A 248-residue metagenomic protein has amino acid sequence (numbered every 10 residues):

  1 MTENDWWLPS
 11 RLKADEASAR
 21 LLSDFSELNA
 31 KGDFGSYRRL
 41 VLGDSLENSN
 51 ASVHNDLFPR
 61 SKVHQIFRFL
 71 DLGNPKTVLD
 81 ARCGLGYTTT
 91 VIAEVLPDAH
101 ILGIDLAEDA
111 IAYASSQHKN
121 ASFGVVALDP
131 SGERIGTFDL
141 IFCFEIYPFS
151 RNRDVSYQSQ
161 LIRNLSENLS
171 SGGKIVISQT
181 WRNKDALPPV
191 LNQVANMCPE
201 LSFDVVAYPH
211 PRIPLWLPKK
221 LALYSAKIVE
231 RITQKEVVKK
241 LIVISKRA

Functional and structural regions predicted by a protein language model:
R38-S61: Class I SAM-dependent methyltransferase Rossmann-like catalytic core, especially the SAM/SAH-binding loop
L57-N74: Conserved alpha-helix/loop element of class I SAM-dependent methyltransferases that forms part of the SAM/SAH-binding
L85-P97: Conserved SAM-binding loop of SAM-dependent methyltransferases across substrates and taxa, primarily the Class I
A107: Conserved SAM/SAH-binding beta-strand->alpha-helix loop
K119-P130: Conserved SAM-binding strand-loop segment of SAM-dependent methyltransferases
F142: A conserved beta-strand element that flanks and buttresses the S-adenosyl-L-methionine
Y157-S171: A short glycine-rich, Lys/Arg-flanked "PGG" loop and its adjoining helix->strand segment in the class I
G172-Q179: Conserved beta-strand signature within the Rossmann-like core of class I S-adenosyl-L-methionine
